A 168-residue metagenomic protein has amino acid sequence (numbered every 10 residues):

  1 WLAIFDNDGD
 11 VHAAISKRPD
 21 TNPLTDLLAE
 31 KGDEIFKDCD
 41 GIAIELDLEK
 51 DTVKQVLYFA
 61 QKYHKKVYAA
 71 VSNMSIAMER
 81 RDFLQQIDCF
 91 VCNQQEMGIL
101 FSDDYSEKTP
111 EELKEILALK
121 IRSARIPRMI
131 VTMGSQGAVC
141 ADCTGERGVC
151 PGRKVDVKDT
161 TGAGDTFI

Functional and structural regions predicted by a protein language model:
W1-G41, Y58: Conserved N-terminal subdomain of the carbohydrate kinase-like
K17, C92, G152-K154: Active-site donor-binding loop signature of nucleotide-sugar glycosyltransferases
T21-L27, A69-S75, P151: Short gly/ser/thr-rich secondary-structure transition/capping motifs
E34-I35, D82-F83, R122: Structural alpha-helical scaffold elements that stabilize or flank donor/cofactor-binding regions in carbohydrate
G41-E115, Q136-A138: Conserved beta-alpha-beta core of the PfkB/ribokinase-like small-molecule kinase fold
I76, D103-I168: Conserved phosphate-binding/catalytic region of the ribokinase-like
